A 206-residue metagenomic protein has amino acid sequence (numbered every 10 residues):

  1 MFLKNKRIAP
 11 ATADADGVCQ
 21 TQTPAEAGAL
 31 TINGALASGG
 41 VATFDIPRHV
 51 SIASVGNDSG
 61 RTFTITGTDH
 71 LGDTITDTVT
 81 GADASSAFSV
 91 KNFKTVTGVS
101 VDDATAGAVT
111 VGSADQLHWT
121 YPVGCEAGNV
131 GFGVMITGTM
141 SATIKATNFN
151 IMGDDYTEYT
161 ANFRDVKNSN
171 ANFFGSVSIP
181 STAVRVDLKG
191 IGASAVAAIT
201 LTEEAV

Functional and structural regions predicted by a protein language model:
M1, L117-W119, V130-G131, M135-I136: Low-complexity, acidic Ser/Thr/Pro-rich "mucin-like" tracts of secreted and single-pass surface proteins
M1-A25, V196-V206: Short, intrinsically disordered N-terminal pre-domain segments
A29-T43, H70-E126, Y159-V206: Beta-sandwich interaction modules
G40-A42, P47-T62, G67-H70, I75-G81 (+1 more regions): Surface-exposed, well-ordered secondary-structure segments
H49-V55, E126-T137, R185-L188: Hydrophobic beta-strand segments within beta-rich accessory/binding domains
G56-R61, A104-T105, A127, M135-S141 (+1 more regions): Short proline/glycine-enriched turn/loop motifs at strand-loop junctions of beta-rich domains
D58-L71, V109-A114, T139-E158: Short, surface-exposed beta-strand/strand-loop-strand elements in extracellular ectodomains
F63, T97, V130, A142 (+1 more regions): Residue-level detector of short, conserved catalytic/binding motifs and their immediate flanks
